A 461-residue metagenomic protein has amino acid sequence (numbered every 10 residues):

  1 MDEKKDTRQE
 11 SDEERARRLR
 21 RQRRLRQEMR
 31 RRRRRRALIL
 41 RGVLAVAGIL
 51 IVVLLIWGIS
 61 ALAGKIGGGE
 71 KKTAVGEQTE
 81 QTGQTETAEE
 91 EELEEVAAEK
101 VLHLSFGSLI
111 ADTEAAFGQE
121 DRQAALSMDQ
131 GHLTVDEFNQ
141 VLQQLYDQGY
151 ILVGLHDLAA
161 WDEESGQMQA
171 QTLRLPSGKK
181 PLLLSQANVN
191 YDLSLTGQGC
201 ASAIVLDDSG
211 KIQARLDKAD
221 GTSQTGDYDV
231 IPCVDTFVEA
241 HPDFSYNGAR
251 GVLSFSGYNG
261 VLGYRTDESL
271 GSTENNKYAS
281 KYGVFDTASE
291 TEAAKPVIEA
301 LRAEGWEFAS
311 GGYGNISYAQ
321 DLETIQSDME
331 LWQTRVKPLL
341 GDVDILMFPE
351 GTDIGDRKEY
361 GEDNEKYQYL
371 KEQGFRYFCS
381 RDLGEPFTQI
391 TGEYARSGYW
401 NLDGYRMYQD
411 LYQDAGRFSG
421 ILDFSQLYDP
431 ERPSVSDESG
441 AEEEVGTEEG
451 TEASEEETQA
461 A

Functional and structural regions predicted by a protein language model:
M1-A88, W332, T447-A461: Gram-positive cell-envelope targeting signals
E13-A37, V53, W57-E70, Q140 (+7 more regions): Polar/charged alpha-helical tracts
G83-E92, E164-Q171, V238-E239: A short, compositionally biased domain-edge/stem linker segment
E89-L155, A170-P176, K180-L184, L195-T196 (+2 more regions): C-terminal active-site subregion of NodB/CE4 polysaccharide deacetylases
E99, L104-A116, S165-Q167, L175-L182 (+1 more regions): Metal-dependent polysaccharide deacetylase catalytic core of the NodB/CE4 family, i.e., the active-site-bearing domain
H156, Q186, G312: Glycine-rich, histidine-containing beta strand-loop boundary motifs that form or position
